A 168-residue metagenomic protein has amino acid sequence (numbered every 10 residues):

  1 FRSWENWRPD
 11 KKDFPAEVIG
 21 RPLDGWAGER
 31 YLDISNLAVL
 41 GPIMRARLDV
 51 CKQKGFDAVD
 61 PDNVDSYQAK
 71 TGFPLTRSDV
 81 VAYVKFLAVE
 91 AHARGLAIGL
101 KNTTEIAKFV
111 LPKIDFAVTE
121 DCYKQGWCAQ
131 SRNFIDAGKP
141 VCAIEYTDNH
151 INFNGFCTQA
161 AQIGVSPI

Functional and structural regions predicted by a protein language model:
F1-I168: Glycan-processing catalytic domains of CAZymes
